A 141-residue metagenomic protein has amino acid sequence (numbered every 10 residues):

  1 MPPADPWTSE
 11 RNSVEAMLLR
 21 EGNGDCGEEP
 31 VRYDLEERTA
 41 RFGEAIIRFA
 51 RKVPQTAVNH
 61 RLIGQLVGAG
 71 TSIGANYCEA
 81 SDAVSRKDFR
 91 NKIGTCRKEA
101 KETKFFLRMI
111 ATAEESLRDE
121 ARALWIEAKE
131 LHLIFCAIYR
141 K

Functional and structural regions predicted by a protein language model:
M1-K141: Amphipathic alpha-helical assembly/interaction segments
